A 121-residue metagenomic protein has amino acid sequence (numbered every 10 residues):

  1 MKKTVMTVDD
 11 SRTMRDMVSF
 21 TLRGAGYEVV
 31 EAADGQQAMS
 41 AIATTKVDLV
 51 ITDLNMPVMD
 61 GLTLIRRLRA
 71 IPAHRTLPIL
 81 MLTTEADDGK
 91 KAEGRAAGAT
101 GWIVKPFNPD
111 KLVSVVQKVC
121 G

Functional and structural regions predicted by a protein language model:
K2-T13, V18-L22, V50: Conserved acidic segment of CheY-like receiver
G26-A33, A41: Short hydrophobic/Thr-rich beta-strand motif most characteristic of the beta2 strand and flanking loop of CheY-like
T45-I51: Active-site beta3 strand of CheY-like receiver
D53, T83: Active-site residues of response regulator receiver
M56: Receiver (REC) domain active-site loop signature in two-component systems and cognate sites in sensor histidine kinases
T100: Short, glycine/charged-rich "phosphate-handling" switch motifs in NTP-dependent and phosphotransfer domains
F107-V116: C-terminal output helix
